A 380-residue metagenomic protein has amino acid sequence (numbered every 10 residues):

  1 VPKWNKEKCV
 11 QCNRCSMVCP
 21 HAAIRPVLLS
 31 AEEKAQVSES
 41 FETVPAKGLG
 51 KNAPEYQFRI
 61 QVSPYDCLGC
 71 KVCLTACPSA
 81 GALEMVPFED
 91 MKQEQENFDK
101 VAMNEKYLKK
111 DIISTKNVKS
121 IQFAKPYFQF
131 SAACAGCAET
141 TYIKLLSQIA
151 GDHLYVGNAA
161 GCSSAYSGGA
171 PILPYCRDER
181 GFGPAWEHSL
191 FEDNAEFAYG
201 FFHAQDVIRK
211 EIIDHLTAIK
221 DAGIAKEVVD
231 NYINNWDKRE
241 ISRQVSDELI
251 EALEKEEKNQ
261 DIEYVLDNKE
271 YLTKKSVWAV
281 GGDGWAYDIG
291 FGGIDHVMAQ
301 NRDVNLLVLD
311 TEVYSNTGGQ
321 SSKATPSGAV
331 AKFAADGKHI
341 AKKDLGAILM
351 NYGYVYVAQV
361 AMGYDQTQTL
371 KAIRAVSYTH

Functional and structural regions predicted by a protein language model:
V1-K3, E7, Q11-N13, A31-L49 (+5 more regions): Flexible inter-domain linker/hinge segments
R14, T140-L145, D152-Y155, S164-P174 (+2 more regions): Thiamine diphosphate
R14-Q36, S63, L68-D90, T141 (+1 more regions): Iron-sulfur cluster-binding cysteine motifs and their immediate structural context in ferredoxin-like electron-transfer
E32-G50, Y314-S327, A341-G346, M350: Flexible glycine/proline-rich, aromatic-decorated loop/lid segments
N52, G81, V86-F88, Q93-Q95 (+2 more regions): Catalytic or ion-translocation cores adjacent to nucleophile or general acid/base/metal-coordination motifs in diverse
S120-K125, Q129-A133, H188-G200, A204-I224 (+2 more regions): Conserved thiamine diphosphate
A133-C137, S164-A165, P171-V207, E211-D221 (+3 more regions): Metallocofactor- and cofactor-centric catalytic cores in central/energy metabolism, strongly enriched
T379-H380: Conserved small/polar residues in nucleotide/adenosyl-binding loops
